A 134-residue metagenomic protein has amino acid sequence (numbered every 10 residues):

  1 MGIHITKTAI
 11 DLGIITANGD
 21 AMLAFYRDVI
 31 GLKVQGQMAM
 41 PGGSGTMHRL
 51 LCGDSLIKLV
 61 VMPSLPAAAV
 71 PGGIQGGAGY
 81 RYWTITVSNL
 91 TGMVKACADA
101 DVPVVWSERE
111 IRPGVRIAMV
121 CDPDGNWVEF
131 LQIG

Functional and structural regions predicted by a protein language model:
M1-I5, I14, V94-G134: Vicinal oxygen chelate
M1-L23, Q35, Y80-I85, G134: N-terminal beta-strand motif that seeds the catalytic metal site of vicinal oxygen chelate
T8, S44-T46, G79, G114: Exposed loop/turn and edge beta-strand positions of beta-sandwich/beta-sheet ligand-binding modules
G13-L56: Core segments of cupin and vicinal oxygen chelate
M22-F25, T91-A96: Short amphipathic alpha-helices within nucleic acid-binding modules
G36, G43-G45, P66-P71, W106: A short, acidic/glycine-rich surface segment
M47-R49, T84, I117-M119: Short hydrophobic/aromatic beta-strand element in the GNAT-like acyltransferase core that lines or flanks the acyl-donor
G53-I57, S64-P66, L90-G92: Short, charged/polar surface micro-motifs in flexible loops or helix N-caps
